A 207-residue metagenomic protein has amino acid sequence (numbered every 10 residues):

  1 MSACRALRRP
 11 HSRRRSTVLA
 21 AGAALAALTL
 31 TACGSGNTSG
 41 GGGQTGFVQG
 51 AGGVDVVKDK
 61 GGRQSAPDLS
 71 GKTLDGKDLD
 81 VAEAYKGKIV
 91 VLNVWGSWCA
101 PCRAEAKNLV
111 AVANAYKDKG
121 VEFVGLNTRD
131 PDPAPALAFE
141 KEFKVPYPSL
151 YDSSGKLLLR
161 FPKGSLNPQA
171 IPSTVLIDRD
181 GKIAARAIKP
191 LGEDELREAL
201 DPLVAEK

Functional and structural regions predicted by a protein language model:
M1-S70, E206-K207: N-terminal targeting signals for export/organelle localization
C33, C99-C102: Short cysteine clusters
D68-V90: A short beta-strand-turn-helix
V91-L92, F123: Hydrophobic beta-strand anchors of alpha/beta hydrolase catalytic cores
N93-C99: Aromatic-flanked redox-active Cys/Sec active sites in thiol-based oxidoreductases, especially the WC-centered
R103-F143, K156-R160: Structural microenvironment flanking redox-active thiols in thiol-disulfide oxidoreductases
A138-V145, D152-A205: Thiol/disulfide oxidoreductase modules built on the thioredoxin-like
